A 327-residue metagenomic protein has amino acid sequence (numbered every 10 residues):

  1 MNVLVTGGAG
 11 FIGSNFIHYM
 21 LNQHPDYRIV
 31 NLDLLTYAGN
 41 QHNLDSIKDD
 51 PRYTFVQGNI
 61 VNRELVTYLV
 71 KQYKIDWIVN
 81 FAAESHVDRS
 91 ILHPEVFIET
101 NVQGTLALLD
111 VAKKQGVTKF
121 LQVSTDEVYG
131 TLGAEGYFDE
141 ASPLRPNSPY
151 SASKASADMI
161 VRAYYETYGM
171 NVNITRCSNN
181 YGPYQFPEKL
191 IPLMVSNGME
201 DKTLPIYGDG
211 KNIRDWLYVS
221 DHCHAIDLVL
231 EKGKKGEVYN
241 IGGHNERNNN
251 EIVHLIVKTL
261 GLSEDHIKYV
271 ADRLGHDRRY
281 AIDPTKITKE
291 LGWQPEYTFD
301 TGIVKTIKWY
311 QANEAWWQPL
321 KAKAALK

Functional and structural regions predicted by a protein language model:
M1-N180, S220, Y297, K305 (+1 more regions): N-terminal Rossmann-like NAD(P)+-binding domain of SDR-like oxidoreductases, especially those catalyzing
I17, I29, G58, P192 (+1 more regions): C-terminal substrate-binding subdomain of Rossmann-fold SDR/epimerase-dehydratase oxidoreductases
H42-S46, L193, I256: Intrinsically disordered, low-complexity boundary segments flanking structured domains
I47, G136, P187-V195: A glycine/serine/threonine-rich, flexible loop-to-helix segment that serves as the NAD(P) cofactor-binding "lid"
D50, V117, A152, I174 (+5 more regions): Intrinsically disordered, low-complexity sequence elements enriched in Ser/Thr/Gly/Pro
N62, G104, A157, L190 (+2 more regions): Residue-level preference for nonpolar/small residues embedded in alpha-helices
S156, I160, Y164, M194 (+2 more regions): Hydrophobic alpha-helix immediately C-terminal to the catalytic Tyr-X-X-X-Lys motif of short-chain
Y184: Conserved GTPase G-domain signal focused on the G5
